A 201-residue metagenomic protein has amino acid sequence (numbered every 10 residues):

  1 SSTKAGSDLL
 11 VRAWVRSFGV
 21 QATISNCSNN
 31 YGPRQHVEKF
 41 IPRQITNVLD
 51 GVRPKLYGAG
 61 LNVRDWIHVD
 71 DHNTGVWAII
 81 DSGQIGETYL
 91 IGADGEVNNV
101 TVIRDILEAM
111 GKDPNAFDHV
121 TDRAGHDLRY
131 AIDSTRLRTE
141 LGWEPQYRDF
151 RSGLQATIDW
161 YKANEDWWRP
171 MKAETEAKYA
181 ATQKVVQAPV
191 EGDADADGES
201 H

Functional and structural regions predicted by a protein language model:
S1-T23, V48-D50: Active-site Tyr-X1-5-Lys
T3, P33, V37-I41, D65-V69: The catalytic Tyr-centered alpha-helix of NAD(P)H-dependent dehydrogenases
G6-L9, K39-F40, I132: Short, conserved clusters of charged catalytic residues that mark active-site and nucleotide-handling motifs
D8, C27-R34, N62-V63, S82 (+1 more regions): Active-site pre-Tyr helix/loop in NAD(P)-dependent dehydrogenases
R16, N29-G32, T139, W160: Active-site micro-motifs of SAM-dependent methyltransferase domains
V20-F40: Flexible, glycine-rich beta-alpha linker
P42, V48-H201: C-terminal substrate-binding subdomain of Rossmann-fold SDR/epimerase-dehydratase oxidoreductases
